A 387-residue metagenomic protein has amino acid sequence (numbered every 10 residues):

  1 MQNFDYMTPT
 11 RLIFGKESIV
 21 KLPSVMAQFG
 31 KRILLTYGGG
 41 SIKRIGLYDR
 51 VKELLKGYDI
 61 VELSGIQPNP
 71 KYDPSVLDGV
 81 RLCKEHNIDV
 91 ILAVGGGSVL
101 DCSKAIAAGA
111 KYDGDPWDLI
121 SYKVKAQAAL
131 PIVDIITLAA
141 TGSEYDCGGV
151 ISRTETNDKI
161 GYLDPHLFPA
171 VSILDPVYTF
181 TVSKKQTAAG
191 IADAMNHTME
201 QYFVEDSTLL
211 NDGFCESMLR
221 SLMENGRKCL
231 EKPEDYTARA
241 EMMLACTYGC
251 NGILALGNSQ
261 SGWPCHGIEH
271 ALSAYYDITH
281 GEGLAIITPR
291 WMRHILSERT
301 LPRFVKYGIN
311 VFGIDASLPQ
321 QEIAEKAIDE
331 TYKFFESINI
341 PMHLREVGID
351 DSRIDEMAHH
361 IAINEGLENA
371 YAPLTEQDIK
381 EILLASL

Functional and structural regions predicted by a protein language model:
M1-V90, L344: ATP/NTP phosphate-donor binding region
T10, V20, K111-L209, P302 (+1 more regions): A glycine/threonine-rich phosphate-anchoring loop and its flanking beta-alpha core in nucleotide/phosphate-binding
I66-P70, S98, I106-A110, T137-A140 (+2 more regions): Acidic, glycine-rich active-site loops and adjacent beta-strand->loop/helix elements that engage anionic groups
D78-V80, V99-D113, Y145-D146: Short Gly/Thr/Asp-enriched flexible loops that form oxyanion-binding sites at enzyme active sites
I88-K104, T137-S143, Y275-I278: Glycine/serine-rich anion-binding loops at beta->alpha junctions that coordinate negatively charged ligand groups
Q201-E330: Active-site segments that bind and position negatively charged phosphate/pyrophosphate groups
V311-L387: C-terminal charged capping/lid subdomain of soluble metabolic enzymes
